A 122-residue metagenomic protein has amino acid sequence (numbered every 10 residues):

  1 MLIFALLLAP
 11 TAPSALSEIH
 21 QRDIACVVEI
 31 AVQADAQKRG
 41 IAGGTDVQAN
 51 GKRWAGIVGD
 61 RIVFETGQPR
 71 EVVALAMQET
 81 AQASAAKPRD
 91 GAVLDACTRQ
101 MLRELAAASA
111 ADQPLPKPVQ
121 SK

Functional and structural regions predicted by a protein language model:
M1-T11: Sec-dependent N-terminal signal peptides
L6-L8, A31-V32, L102: Residue-level marker of positions within ordered structural domains that often coincide with functionally constrained
A15-G67: Short N-proximal segments of mature Sec-exported proteins
D46-K122: Compact alpha-helical subdomains of small soluble proteins
